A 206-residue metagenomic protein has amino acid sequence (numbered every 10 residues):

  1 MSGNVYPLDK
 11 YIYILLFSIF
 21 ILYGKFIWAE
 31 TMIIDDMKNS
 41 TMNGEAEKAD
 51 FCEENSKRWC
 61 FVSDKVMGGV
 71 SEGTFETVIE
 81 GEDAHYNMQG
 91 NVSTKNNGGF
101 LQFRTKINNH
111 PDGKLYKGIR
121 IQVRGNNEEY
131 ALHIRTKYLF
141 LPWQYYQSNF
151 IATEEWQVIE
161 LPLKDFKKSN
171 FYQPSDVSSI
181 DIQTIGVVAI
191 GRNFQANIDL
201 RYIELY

Functional and structural regions predicted by a protein language model:
N4-I14: Bacterial N-terminal signal peptides that target proteins for export
D9-Y11, I21, N87: Intrinsically disordered, low-complexity regions enriched for glutamine and histidine
I14-K25: Bacterial N-terminal signal peptides
G24-Y206: Beta-rich carbohydrate-recognition modules and glycan-binding surfaces
